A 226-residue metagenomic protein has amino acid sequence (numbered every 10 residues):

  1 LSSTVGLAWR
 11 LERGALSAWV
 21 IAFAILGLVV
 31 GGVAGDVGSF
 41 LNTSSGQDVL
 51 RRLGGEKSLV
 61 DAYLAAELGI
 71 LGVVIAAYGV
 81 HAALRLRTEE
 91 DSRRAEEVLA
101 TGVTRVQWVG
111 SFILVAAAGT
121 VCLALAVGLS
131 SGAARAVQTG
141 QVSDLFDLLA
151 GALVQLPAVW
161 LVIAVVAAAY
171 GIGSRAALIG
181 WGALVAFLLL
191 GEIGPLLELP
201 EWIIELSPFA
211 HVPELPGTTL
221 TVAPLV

Functional and structural regions predicted by a protein language model:
L1, R13, S17, I21 (+2 more regions): Terminal transmembrane helical anchor/hairpin motif
S2-E12, E97: A short amphipathic helical element positioned immediately N-terminal to and/or at the very start of a transmembrane
A62-L86: Long, hydrophobic alpha-helical segments
V80-L99: Transmembrane helix boundary and interhelical loop/hinge segments in multi-pass membrane proteins
T104-A117, A223: Membrane-interface alpha-helices at helix entry/exit sites of multi-pass transporters
L114-A167: Secretory targeting signals
L156-L189: A structural motif at transmembrane helix-loop-helix junctions in multipass membrane proteins
